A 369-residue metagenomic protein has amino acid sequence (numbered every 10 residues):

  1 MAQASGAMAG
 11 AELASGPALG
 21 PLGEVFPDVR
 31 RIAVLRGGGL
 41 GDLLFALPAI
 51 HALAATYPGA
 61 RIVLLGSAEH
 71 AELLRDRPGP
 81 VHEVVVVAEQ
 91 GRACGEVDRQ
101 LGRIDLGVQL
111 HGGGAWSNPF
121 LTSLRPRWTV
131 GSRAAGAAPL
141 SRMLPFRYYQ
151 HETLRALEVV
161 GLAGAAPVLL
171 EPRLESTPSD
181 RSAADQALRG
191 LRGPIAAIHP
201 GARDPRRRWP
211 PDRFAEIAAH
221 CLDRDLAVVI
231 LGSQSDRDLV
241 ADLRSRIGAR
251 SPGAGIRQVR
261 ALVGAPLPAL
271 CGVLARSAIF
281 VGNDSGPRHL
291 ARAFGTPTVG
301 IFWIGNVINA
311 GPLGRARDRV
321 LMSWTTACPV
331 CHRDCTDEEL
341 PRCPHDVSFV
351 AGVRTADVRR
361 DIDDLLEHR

Functional and structural regions predicted by a protein language model:
M1-R369: Catalytic machinery of carbohydrate-active enzymes, primarily nucleotide-sugar-dependent glycosyltransferases
